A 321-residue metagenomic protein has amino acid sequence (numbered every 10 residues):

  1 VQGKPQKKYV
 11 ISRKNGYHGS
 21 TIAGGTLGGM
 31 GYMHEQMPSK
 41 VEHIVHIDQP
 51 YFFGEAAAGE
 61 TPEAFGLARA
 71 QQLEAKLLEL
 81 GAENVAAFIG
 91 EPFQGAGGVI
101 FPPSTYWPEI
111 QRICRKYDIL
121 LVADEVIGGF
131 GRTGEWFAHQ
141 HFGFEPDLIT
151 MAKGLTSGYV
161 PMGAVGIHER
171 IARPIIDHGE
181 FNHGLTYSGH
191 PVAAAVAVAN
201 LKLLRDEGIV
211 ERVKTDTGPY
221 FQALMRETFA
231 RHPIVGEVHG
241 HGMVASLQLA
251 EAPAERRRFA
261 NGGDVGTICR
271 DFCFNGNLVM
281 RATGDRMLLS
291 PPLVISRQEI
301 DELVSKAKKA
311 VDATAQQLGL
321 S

Functional and structural regions predicted by a protein language model:
V1-S321: Conserved N-terminal phosphate-binding loop of PLP-dependent enzymes in the Aspartate aminotransferase
